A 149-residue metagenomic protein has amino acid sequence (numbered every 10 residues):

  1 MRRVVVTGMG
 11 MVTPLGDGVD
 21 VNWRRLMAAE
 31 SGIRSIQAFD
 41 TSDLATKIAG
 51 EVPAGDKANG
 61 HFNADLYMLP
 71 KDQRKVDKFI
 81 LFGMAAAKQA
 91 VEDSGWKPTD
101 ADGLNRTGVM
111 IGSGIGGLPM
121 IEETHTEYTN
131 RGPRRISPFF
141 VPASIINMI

Functional and structural regions predicted by a protein language model:
M1-I115, P119-I149: Conserved "HGTGT" condensation-loop signature of ketosynthase/thiolase-family condensing enzymes that catalyze
